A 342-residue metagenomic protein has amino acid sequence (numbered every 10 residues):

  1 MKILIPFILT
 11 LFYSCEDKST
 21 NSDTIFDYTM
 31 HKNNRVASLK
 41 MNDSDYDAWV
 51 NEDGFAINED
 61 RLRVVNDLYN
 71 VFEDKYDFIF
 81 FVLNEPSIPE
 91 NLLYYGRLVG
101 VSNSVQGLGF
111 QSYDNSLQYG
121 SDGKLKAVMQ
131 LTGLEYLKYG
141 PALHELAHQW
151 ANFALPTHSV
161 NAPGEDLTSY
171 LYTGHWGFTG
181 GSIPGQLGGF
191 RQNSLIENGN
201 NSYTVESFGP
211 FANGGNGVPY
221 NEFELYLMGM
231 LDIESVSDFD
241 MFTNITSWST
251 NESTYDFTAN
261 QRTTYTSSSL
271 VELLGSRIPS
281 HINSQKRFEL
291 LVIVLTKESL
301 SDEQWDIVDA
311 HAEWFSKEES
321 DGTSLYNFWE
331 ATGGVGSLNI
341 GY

Functional and structural regions predicted by a protein language model:
I3-F12: Sec-dependent N-terminal signal peptides
F12-M30: Bacterial Sec-dependent N-terminal signal peptides
T24-Y139, L146, T254-Y342: Zn2+-dependent metallopeptidase catalytic core
F72, W150, A154, L231-D232: Sec/Tat-exported extracytoplasmic proteins
E90-L98, A151-A154, V160-A162, F239-T243: Short, solvent-exposed loop/turn and secondary-structure capping segments
Y136-V160: Active-site recognition of the HExxH zinc-binding catalytic motif
T157-G341: Replace "(M1/M4/M9/M12/WLM)" with "(e.g., M1/M4/M8/M9/M12/M26/WLM)" and add "not limited to" to clarify scope
